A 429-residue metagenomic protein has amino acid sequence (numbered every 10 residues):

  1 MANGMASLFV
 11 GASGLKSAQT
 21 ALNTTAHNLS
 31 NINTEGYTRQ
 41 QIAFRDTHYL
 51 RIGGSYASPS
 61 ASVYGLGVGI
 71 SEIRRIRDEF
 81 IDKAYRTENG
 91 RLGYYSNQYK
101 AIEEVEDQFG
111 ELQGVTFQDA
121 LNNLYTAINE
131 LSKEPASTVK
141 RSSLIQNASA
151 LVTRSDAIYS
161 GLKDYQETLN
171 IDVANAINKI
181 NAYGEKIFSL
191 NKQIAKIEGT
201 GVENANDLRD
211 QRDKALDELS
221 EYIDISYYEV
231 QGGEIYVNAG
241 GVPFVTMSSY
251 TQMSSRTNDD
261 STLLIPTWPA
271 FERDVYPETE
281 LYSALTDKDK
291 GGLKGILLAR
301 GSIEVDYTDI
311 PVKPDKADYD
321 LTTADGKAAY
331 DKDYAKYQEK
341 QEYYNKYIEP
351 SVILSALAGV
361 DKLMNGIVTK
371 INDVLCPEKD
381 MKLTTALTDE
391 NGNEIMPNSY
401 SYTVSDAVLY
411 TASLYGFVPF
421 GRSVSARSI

Functional and structural regions predicted by a protein language model:
A2-S13, Q19-N97, A101, K186 (+1 more regions): Phosphate-proximal small/polar/acidic motifs at interfaces that engage nucleotide phosphates, polyphosphates
D78-Y85, K100-E111, T138-R141, K163-V173: Short, charged, low-complexity loops and linkers
G93-D156: Hydrophobic alpha-helical hairpins/lids featuring a short glycine-rich hinge
E103, N122, I145-D156, N181 (+5 more regions): Generic structural signal for well-ordered, non-transmembrane alpha-helical segments in soluble/cytosolic regions
G110, N129, K133, D156 (+4 more regions): Sec-exported extracytoplasmic/periplasmic mature domains
L112, I128-T138, L162-Y165, L169 (+1 more regions): Secondary-structure edge/capping motif, primarily at the C-terminal ends of alpha-helices and the immediately following
Q113, F117, S137-K140, L144 (+4 more regions): Residue-level recognition of alpha-helical structural elements
A148-A195: Long, non-coiled-coil amphipathic alpha-helical linker/lever segments that couple catalytic cores to other domains
